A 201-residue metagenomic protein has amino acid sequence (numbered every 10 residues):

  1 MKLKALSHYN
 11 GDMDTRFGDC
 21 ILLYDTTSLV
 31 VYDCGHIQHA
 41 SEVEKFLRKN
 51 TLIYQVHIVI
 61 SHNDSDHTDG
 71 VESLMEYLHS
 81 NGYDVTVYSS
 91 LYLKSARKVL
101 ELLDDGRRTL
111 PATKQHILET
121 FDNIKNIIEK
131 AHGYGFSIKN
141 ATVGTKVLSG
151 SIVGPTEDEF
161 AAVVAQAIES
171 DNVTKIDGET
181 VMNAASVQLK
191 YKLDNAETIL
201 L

Functional and structural regions predicted by a protein language model:
M1-H8, D14, E72-L200: Flexible, acidic/histidine-containing loops and adjacent segments that form or flank the divalent-metal
M1-Y32, H36-V59: Hydrophobic secondary-structure signal with a strong preference for alpha-helical segments in membranes
D12, F17, I37-Q38, N63-D69 (+1 more regions): Active-site environment of divalent metal-dependent phosphoester hydrolases
Y32-C34, S61-H62, S90, L201: Short His-Asn-centered micro-motif
C34, I60, D69, V153 (+1 more regions): Short glycine-rich loop/turn motifs that provide flexible caps or phosphate-binding loops at active sites
Q38-S89: Active-site metal-binding motif and surrounding structural segment of the metallo-beta-lactamase
